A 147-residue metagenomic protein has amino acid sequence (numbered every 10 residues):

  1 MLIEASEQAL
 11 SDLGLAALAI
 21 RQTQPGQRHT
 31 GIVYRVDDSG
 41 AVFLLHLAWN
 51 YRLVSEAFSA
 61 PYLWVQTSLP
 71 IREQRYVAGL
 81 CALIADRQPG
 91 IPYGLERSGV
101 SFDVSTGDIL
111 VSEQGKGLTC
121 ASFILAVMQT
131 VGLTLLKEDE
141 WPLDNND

Functional and structural regions predicted by a protein language model:
L2-R75: Glycine-rich catalytic cores of cysteine/serine-nucleophile enzymes that process amide/ester linkages in cell-envelope
S68-D147: Active-site nucleophile-His-acid catalytic modules used for acyl/amide transfer and hydrolysis across diverse enzymes
